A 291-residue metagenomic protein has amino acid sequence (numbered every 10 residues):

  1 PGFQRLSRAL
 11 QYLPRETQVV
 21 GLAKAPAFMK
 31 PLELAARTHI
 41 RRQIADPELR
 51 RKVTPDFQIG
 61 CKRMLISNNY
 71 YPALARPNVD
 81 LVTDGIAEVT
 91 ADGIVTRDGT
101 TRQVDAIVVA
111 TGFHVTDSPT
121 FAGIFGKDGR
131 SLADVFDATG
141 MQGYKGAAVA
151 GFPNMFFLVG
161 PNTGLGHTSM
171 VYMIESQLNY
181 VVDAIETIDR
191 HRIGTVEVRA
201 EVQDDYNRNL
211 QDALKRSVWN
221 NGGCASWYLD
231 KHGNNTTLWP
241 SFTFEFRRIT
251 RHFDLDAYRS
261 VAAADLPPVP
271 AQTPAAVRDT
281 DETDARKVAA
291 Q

Functional and structural regions predicted by a protein language model:
P1-Q291: N-terminal FAD-binding dinucleotide-binding subdomain shared by FAD-dependent oxidases/monooxygenases
